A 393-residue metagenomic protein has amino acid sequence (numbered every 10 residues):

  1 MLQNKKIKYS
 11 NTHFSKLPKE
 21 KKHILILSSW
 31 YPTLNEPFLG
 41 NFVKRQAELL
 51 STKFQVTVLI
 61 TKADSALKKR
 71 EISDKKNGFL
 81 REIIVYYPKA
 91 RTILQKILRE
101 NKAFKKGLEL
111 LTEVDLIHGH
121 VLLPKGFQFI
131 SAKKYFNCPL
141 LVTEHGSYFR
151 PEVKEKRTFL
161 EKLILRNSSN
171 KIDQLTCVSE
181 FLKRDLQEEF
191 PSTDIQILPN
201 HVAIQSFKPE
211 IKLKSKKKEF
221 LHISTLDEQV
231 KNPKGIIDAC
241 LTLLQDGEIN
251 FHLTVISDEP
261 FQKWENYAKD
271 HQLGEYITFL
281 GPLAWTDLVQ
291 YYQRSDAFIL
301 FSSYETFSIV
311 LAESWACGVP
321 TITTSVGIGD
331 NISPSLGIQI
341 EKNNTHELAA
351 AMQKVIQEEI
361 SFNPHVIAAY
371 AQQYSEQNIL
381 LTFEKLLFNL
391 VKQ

Functional and structural regions predicted by a protein language model:
M1-E71: N-terminal subdomain of nucleotide-sugar transferases
L25, L213-K231, I237-L241, T254: Conserved donor-binding/catalytic core segment of Leloir-type glycosyltransferases
F181, H201: Carbohydrate-associated surface elements
E265-L283: Nucleotide-activated donor-binding/catalytic signature segment of Leloir-type glycosyltransferases, i.e., the conserved
P282-L283, Q290-S295, F383: Short alpha-helical donor nucleotide-sugar binding micro-motif in glycosyltransferases
S303: Aromatic "clamp/platform" in nucleotide-sugar-dependent glycosyltransferases that forms part of the donor/acceptor
P320-T323: Short hydrophobic beta-strand element within catalytic cores of glycosyltransferases and related nucleotide-activated
P334-H346, K354-I360: Conserved acidic donor-binding segment of nucleotide-sugar-dependent glycosyltransferases
